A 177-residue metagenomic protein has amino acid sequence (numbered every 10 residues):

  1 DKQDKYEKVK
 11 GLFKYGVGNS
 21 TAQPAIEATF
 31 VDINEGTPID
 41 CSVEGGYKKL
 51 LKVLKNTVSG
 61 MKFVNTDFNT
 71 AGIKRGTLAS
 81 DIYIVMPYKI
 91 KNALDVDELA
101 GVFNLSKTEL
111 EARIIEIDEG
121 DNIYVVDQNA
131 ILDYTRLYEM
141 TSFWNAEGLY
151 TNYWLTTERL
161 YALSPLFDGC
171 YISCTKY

Functional and structural regions predicted by a protein language model:
K2-L54: Alpha-helical scaffold segments that mediate packing/assembly in large oligomeric complexes
K5-N19, F63-L78, S142-W144: Short glycine-rich, low-complexity/disordered patches
S20, P24, N65, N69 (+3 more regions): Generic local-structure boundary detector
V31-E111, N152-W154: Long, well-ordered mid-to-C-terminal structural blocks that present hydrophobic/aromatic surfaces
V96-Y177: Extended, compositionally biased alpha-helical segments that mediate assembly or anchoring
